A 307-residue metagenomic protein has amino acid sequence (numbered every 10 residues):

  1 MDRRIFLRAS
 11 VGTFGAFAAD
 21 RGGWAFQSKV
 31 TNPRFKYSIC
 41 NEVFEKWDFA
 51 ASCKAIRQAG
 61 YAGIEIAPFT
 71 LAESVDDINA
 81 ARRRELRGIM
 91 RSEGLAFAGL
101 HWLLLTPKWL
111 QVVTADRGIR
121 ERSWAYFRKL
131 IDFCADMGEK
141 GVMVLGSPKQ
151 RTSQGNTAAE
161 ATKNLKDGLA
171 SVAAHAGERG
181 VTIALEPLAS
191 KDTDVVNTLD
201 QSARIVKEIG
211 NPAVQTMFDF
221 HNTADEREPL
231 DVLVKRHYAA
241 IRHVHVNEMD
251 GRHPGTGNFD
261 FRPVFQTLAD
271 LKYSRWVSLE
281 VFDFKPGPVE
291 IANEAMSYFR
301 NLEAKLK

Functional and structural regions predicted by a protein language model:
D2-K36, K46-G60, G138-K140, V196-F218 (+1 more regions): Histidine-acidic metal/acid-base catalytic patches
A9-A18, F26-T31, A51, I89-E93 (+2 more regions): Active-site acidic/histidine proton-transfer and metal-coordination neighborhood in alpha/beta enzyme cores
I39, I56, I64, M90 (+6 more regions): Conserved, mostly hydrophobic/aromatic
V43-E45, P68-T70, L103-T106, K149-R151 (+4 more regions): Active-site-proximal loop/turn and secondary-structure-junction residues that shape catalytic pockets, frequently
I66, A98-W102, A240-E248: Non-cysteine beta-strand/loop elements that form the S-adenosyl-L-methionine
A67-R87: Glycine-rich, proline-tolerant flexible connector loops at the mouths of alpha/beta enzymes
V75-N79, Q111-A115, Q154-E160, D194-N197 (+3 more regions): Short, solvent-exposed loop/turn segments at secondary-structure boundaries
